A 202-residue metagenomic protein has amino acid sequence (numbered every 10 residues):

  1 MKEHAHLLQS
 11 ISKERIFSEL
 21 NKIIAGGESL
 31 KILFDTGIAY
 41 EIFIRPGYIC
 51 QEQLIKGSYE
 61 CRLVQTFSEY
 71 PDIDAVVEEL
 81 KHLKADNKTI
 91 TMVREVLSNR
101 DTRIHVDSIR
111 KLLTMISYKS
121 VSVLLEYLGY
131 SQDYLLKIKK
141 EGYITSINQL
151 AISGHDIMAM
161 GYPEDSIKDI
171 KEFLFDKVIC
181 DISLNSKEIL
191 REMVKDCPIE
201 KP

Functional and structural regions predicted by a protein language model:
M1, M92, M115, M158-M160 (+1 more regions): Detector for methionine-enriched segments
M1-I73, K81, Q149, Y162 (+4 more regions): Glycine- and charge-enriched loop/helix tracts that form the active or gating conduit in phosphate/cation-handling
K2-A5, L125-G129, T145: Short hydrophobic/aromatic-rich motifs at helix boundaries and adjacent loops
F17-A25, Y48-Q132, L136-K137: Divalent metal-dependent catalytic cores for phosphoryl transfer on phosphate-bearing substrates
L30, V77, S122, G154-H155: Short glycine-/small-residue-rich flexible loop motifs, especially phosphate/cofactor-binding loops
L33, L97, I157: A residue-level signal for conserved active-site and pocket-lining positions in enzyme catalytic cores
Y130-K171: C-terminal accessory/binding modules appended to enzymatic or scaffolding proteins
